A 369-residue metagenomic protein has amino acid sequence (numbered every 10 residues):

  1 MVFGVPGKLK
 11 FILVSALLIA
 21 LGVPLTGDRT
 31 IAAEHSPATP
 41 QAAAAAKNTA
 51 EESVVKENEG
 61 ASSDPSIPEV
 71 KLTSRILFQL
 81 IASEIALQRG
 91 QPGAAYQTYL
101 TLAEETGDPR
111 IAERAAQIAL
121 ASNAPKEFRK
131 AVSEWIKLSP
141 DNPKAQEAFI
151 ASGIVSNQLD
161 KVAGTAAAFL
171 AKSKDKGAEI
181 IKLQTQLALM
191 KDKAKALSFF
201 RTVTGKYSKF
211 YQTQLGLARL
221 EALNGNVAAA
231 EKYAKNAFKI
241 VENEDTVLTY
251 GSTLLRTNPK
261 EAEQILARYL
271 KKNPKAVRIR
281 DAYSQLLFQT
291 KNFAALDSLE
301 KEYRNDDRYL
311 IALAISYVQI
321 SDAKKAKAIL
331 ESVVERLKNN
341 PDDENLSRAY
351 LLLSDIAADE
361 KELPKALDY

Functional and structural regions predicted by a protein language model:
V2-A33: Sec-dependent N-terminal signal peptides
F3, L21, E34-P37, S62-P65 (+2 more regions): Compositionally biased, intrinsically disordered/low-complexity regions enriched for serine, proline and threonine
G7, L25, S36-A42, K275: Generic low-complexity segments that are intrinsically disordered, proline-rich and/or Lys/Arg-biased
K10-I12, T49, N58, S321 (+1 more regions): Residue-level detector of intrinsically disordered/flexible regions characterized by low predicted structural confidence
L13, L17, R29-T30, T39-A43 (+3 more regions): Short, intrinsically disordered, low-complexity terminal segments
R29-L72: Compositionally biased, proline/threonine/alanine/serine-rich low-complexity intrinsically disordered stretches
E51-S53, D64-Q91, Q97-Y369: Alpha-solenoid helical repeat scaffolds
